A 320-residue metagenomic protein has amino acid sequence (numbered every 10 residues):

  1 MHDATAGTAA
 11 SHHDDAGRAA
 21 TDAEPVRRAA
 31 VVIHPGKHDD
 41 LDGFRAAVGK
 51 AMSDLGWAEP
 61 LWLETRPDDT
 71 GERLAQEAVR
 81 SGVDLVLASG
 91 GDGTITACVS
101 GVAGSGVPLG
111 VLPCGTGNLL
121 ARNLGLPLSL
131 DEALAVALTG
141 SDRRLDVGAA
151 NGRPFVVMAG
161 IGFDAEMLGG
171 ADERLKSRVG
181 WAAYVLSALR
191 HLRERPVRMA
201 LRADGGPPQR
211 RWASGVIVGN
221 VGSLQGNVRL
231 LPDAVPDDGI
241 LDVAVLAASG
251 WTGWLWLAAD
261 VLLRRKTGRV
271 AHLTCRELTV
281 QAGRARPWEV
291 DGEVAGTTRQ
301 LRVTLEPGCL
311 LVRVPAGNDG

Functional and structural regions predicted by a protein language model:
M1-V86, D319-G320: ATP/NTP phosphate-donor binding region
H2-G7, H12-G17, A203-G205, R210 (+2 more regions): ATP/nucleoside-binding phosphotransfer catalytic cores, i.e., glycine-rich phosphate-binding loops
V32, D42, D54-L55, T65 (+2 more regions): Catalytic core of DAGKc-family lipid kinases
P35, S89-G91, C114: Glycine-rich beta-strand-to-loop/alpha-helix junction loops that act as flexible
G71, G93-C98, L119: Short glycine/serine/threonine-rich phosphate/pyrophosphate-binding segments that cradle anionic phosphate groups
G160, D164, I217-L230, V294: Glycine-rich phosphate/pyrophosphate-binding beta-alpha loops
L175-A183, V218, G226, P232-G253: Gly/Ser/Thr-rich active-site loops/lids in small-molecule metabolic enzymes that frequently grip phosphoryl groups
